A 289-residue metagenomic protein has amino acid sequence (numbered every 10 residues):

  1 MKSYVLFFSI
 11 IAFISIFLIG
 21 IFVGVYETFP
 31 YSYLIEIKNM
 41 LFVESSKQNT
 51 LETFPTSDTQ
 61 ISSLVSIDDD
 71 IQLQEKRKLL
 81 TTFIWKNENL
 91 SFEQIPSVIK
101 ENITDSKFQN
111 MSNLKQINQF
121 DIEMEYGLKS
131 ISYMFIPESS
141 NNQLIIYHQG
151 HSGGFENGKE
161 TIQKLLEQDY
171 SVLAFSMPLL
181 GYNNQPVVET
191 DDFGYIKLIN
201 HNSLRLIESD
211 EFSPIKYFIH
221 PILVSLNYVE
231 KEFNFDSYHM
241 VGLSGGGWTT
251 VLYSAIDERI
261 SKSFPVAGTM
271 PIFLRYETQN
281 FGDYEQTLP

Functional and structural regions predicted by a protein language model:
S3-Q116, Q168: N-terminal targeting or regulatory segments adjacent to alpha/beta-hydrolase or S9 domains
Q119, E125-I136: A short loop-to-beta-strand scaffold at the N-terminal edge of the catalytic core in hydrolase folds
S132, N141-G150: Short beta-strand element of the alpha/beta-hydrolase
G150-H220: Cap/lid segment of the alpha/beta-hydrolase catalytic domain
F233-L243: Alpha/beta-hydrolase fold nucleophile elbow
G242-G246, T250: Gly/Ala-rich beta-loop-alpha elbow adjacent to hydrolase catalytic centers
I256-S261: Conserved hydrolase catalytic core segment
F264-P289: Mobile cap/lid helix-loop segments that gate and shape the active-site cleft of serine hydrolases
